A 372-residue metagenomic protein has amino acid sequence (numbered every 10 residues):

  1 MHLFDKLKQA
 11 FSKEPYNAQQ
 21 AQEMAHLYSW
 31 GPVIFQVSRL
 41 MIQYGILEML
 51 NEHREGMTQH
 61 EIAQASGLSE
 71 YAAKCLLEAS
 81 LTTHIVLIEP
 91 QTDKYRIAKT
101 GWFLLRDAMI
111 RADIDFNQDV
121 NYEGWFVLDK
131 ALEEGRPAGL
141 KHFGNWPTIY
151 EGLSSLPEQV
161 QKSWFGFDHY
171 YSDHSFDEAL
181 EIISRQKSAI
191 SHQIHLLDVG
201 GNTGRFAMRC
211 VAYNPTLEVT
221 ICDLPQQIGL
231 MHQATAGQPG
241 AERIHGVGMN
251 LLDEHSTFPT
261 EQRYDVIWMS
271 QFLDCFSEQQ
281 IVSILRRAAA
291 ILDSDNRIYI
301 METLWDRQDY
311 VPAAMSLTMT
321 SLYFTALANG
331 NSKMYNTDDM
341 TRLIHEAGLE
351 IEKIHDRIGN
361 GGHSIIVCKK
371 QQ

Functional and structural regions predicted by a protein language model:
H2-T82, L87, L197-Q372: Alpha-helical subdomain
F11-S12, Y16, A21-E52, Q64-S191: Conserved Class I S-adenosyl-L-methionine-dependent methyltransferase catalytic core
I190-H192, E261-Q262: Flexible, charged surface loops at secondary-structure boundaries
